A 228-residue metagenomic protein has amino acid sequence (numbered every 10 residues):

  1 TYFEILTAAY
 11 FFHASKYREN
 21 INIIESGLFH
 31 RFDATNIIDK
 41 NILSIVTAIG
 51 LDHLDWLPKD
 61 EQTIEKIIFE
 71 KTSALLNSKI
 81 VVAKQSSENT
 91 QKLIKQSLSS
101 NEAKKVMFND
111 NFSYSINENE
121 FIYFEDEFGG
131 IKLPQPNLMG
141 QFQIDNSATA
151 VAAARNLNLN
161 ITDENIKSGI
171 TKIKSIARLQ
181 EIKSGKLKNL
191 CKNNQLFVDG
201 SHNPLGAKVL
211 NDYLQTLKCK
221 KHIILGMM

Functional and structural regions predicted by a protein language model:
T1-A8, E88, K92, D199: An alpha-helix initiation/capping motif
T1-H30: Phosphate-binding/switch loop-helix module in NTP-utilizing enzymes
F3-E4, D60, I64, G200-N203 (+1 more regions): A conditional alpha-helix N-cap/helix-loop micro-motif detector
L6-Y10, K66, E70, G206-L210: Well-ordered alpha-helical segments embedded in enzymatic catalytic cores
H13, A74, G169: Short alpha-helical functional segments enriched in proximate histidine and acidic residues
Y17-E25, N41-L133, S147-N165: Acidic, Mg2+-coordinating active-site environments of NTP-dependent enzymes
N20-I21, D33-I45, G50-L54, F128-M228: Nucleotide phosphate-binding/pyrophosphate-handling subdomain across enzymes that bind or process nucleotide phosphates
F29-T35, K66: Flexible phosphate-sensing "switch/lid" loops adjacent to ATP/NTP-binding sites across phosphate-transfer
